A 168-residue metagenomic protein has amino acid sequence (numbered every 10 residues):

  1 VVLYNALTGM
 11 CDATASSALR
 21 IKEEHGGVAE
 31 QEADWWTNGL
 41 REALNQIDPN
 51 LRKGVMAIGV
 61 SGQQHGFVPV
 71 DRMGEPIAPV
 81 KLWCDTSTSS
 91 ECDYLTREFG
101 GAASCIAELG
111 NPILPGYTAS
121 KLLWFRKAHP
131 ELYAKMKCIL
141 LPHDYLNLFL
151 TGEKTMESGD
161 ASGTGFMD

Functional and structural regions predicted by a protein language model:
V1-P79, S90, A107, K135: N-terminal glycine/serine-rich phosphate-binding loop of ATP-dependent small-molecule kinases, especially carbohydrate
E42, Q46-P49, Y94, W124-K127 (+1 more regions): Residue-level signal for well-ordered alpha-helical scaffold segments within enzymatic catalytic domains
L51, E98-C105: FAD-binding glycine-rich core of flavoenzymes that anchor FAD
V70-M73, L95-E98, A128: Residue-level signal for well-ordered alpha-helical positions
D85: Carbohydrate-associated surface elements
S89-G101: Hinge/lid segment of periplasmic solute-binding proteins
C105-D168: Gly/Ser/Thr-rich active-site cleft segment
